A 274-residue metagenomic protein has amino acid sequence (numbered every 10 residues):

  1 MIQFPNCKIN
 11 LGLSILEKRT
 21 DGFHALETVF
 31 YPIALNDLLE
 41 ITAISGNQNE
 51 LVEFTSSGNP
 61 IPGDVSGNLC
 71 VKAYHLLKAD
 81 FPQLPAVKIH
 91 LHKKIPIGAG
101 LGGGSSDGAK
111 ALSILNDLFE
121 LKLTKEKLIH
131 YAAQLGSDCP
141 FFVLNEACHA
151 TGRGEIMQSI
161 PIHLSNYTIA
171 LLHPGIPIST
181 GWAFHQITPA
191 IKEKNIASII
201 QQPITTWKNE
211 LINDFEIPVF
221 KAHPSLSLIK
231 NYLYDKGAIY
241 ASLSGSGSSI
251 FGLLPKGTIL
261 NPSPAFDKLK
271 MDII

Functional and structural regions predicted by a protein language model:
M1-A99, D117, L121-E126, P161-I162 (+1 more regions): ATP-binding N-lobe of GHMP and related small-molecule kinases
I2, L38, A147-H149, I169-L171 (+1 more regions): Conserved hydrophobic/aromatic beta-strand scaffold that supports enzyme active sites
L11, L39-I41, C70, G104 (+4 more regions): Residue-level signal for inorganic ion chemistry
S14, H24, C70, G100-S106 (+4 more regions): Gly/Ser/Thr-rich beta-alpha loop segments that engage phosphate groups in nucleotides
H90-F119, S137, I239-F251: Glycine/serine-rich anion-binding loops at beta->alpha junctions that coordinate negatively charged ligand groups
G108, L112-H149: Contiguous, small/hydrophobic- and glycine-enriched helical/loop subdomains that border and often "cap" functional
F142-Y240, K256-F266, M271-I274: Conserved, helical-rich catalytic subdomain that frames metal- and/or nucleotide-binding sites in enzyme alpha/beta
